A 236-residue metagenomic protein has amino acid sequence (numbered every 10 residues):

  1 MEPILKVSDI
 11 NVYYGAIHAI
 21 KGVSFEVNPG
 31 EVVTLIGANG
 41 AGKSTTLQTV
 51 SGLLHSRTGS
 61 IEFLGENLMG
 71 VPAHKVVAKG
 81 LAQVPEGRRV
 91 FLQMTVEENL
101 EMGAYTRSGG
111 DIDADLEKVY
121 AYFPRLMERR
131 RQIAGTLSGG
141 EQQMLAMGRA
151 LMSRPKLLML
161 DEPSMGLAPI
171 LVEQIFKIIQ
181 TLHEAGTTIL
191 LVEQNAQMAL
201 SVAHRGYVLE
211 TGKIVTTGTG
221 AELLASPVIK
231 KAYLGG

Functional and structural regions predicted by a protein language model:
E2-G236: Glycine-rich phosphate-binding loops of nucleotide-dependent enzymes
